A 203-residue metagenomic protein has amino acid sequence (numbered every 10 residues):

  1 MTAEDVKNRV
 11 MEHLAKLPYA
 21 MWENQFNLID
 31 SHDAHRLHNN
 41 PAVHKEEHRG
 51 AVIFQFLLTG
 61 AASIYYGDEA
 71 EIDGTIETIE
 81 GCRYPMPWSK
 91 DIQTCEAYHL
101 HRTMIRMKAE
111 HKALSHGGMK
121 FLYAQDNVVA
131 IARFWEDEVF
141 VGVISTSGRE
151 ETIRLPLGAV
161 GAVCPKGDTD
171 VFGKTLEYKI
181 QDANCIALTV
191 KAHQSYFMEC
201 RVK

Functional and structural regions predicted by a protein language model:
M1-I79, Q125, W135, S145-S147: Conserved alpha/beta catalytic core and glycan-binding cleft of carbohydrate-active enzymes
L37-K45, P85-C95, C185: Active-site rim elements
Y84-L122: Aromatic- and carboxylate-lined catalytic core of secreted/periplasmic carbohydrate-active enzymes
Y98-K112, V129, L155, I180 (+1 more regions): Extracellular ligand-binding/catalytic regions of CAZymes and related secreted enzymes and adhesion modules
H116, I144, I180: A conserved amphipathic helix/loop scaffold that creates a polar/acidic microenvironment used either to coordinate
L122-G161: Carbohydrate-binding surface patches
G158-T175: Solvent-exposed beta-hairpin/edge-strand motifs
K179-K203: C-terminal beta-strand-rich structural cap/linker in extracellular carbohydrate-active enzymes
